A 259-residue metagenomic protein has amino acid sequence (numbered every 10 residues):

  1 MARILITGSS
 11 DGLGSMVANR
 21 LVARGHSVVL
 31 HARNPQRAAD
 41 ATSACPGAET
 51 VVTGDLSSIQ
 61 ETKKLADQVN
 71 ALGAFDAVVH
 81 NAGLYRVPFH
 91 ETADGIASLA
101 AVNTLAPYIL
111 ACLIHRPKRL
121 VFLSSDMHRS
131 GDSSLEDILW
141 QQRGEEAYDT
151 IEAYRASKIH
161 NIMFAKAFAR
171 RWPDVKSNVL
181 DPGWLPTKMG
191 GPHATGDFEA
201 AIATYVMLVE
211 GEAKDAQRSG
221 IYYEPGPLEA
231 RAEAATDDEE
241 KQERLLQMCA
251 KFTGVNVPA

Functional and structural regions predicted by a protein language model:
R3-I6, V78-V79: Conserved hydrophobic beta-strands of the Rossmann-like cofactor-binding core in SDR/related NAD(P)H-dependent
S10-D11: Conserved glycine-rich cofactor-binding loop
R24-D40: Conserved glycine-rich Rossmann-like NAD(P)H-binding loop of the short-chain dehydrogenase/reductase
C45-Q60: Rossmann-fold cofactor-recognition segment
P46-G47, Q68-E91: A glycine-rich helix->loop->beta "capping" turn within Rossmann-like NAD(P)(H)-dependent oxidoreductase domains
G83-E91, A97, R119-D174, D181-H193: Catalytic loop of short-chain dehydrogenase/reductase
T195-A234, D238-Q247, K251: C-terminal helical subdomain
